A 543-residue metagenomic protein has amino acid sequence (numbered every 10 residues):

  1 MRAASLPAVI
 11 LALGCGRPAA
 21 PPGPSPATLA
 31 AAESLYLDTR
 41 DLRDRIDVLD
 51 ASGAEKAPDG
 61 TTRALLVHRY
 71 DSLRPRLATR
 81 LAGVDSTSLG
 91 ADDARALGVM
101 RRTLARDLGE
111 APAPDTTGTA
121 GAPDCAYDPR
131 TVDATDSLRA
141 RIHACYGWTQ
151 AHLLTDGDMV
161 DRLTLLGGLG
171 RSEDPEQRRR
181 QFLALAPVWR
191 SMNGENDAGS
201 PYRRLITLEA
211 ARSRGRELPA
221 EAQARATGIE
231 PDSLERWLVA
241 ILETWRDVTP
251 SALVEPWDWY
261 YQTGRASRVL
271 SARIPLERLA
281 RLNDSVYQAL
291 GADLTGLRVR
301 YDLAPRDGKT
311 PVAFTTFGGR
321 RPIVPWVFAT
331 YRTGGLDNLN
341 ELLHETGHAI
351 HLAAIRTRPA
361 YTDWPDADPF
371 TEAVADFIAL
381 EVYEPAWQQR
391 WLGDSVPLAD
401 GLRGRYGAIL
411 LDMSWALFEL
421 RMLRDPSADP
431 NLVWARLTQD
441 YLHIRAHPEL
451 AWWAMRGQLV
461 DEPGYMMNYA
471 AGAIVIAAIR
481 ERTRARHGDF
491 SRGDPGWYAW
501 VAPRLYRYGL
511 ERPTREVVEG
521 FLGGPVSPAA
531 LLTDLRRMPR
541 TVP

Functional and structural regions predicted by a protein language model:
M1-L6: Bacterial N-terminal signal peptides that target proteins for export
L13-G14: C-terminal motif of bacterial Sec signal peptides marking the signal peptidase cleavage site
A19, P24-A31, D50-T62, T79-G83 (+3 more regions): C-terminal, non-catalytic "cap/extension" segments appended to globular domains
A20-D197, G464, T514, P528-A529 (+1 more regions): N-terminal helix-rich structural modules
L185-L336: Contiguous, non-catalytic segments that form substrate-binding/exosite surfaces or channel walls
L238-R246, P365-G401, G472: Post-HExxH zinc-binding segment in Zn-dependent metallohydrolases
D337-A353, E372-D376: Active-site recognition of the HExxH zinc-binding catalytic motif
A360-V374, G407, D461-Y469: Active-site metal-coordination segments of metallo-dependent hydrolases
